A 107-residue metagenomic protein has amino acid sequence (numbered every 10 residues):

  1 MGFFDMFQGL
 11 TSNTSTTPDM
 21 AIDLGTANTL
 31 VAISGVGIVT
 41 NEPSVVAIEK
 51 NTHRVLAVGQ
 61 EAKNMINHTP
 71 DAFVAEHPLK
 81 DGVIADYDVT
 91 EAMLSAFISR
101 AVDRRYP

Functional and structural regions predicted by a protein language model:
M1-T14: Non-catalytic pre-domain segments flanking phosphatase-related domains
P18, T26-P107: Conserved phosphate-binding loops in N-terminal lobes of ATP-dependent enzymes of the actin/Hsp70/sugar-kinase
D23: Phosphate/ribose-recognition catalytic cores of enzymes acting on nucleotide-derived substrates
